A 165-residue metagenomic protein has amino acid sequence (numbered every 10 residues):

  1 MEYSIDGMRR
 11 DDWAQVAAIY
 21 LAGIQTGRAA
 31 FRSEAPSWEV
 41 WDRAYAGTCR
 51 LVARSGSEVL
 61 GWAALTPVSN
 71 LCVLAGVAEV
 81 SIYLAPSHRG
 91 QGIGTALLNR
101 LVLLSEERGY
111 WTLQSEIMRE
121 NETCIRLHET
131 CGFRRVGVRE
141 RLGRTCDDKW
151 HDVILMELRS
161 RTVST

Functional and structural regions predicted by a protein language model:
E2-V16: A short beta-loop-alpha structural element at the N-terminal edge of CoA-dependent acyl/N-acetyltransferase catalytic
R10, A17-A35: Helix-loop element at the rim of GNAT/NAT acetyltransferase active sites that forms part of the acceptor-substrate
A29-S87, L98-N99, L104, R159-R161: Acetyl-CoA-dependent GNAT
E58-G61, T123, W150: Glycine-rich acetyl-CoA-binding "A-motif" of GNAT/NAT acetyltransferases
A64-P67, Q114-M118, E129, R134-H151: Conserved catalytic-core motifs of GNAT/GCN5-like acyltransferases
R89, S115-I125: Conserved beta-strand-loop-alpha-helix junction that forms the acyl-donor binding cleft
G90-L103, R126-T130: Conserved acetyl-CoA-binding loop-helix of GNAT-fold acetyltransferases
S105-I117: Conserved GNAT acetyl-CoA-binding A-motif
